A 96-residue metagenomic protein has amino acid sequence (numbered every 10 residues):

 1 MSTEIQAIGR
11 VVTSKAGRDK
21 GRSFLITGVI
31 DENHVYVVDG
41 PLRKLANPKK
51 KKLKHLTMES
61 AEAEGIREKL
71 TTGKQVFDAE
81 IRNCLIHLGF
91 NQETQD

Functional and structural regions predicted by a protein language model:
M1-I8, K15-A16, L25-D96: Ferredoxin-like alpha/beta domains used as RNA- or RNAP-binding modules
D19-K20: A cross-taxa feature marking solvent-exposed loop/turn segments within ectodomains of secreted and single-pass membrane
